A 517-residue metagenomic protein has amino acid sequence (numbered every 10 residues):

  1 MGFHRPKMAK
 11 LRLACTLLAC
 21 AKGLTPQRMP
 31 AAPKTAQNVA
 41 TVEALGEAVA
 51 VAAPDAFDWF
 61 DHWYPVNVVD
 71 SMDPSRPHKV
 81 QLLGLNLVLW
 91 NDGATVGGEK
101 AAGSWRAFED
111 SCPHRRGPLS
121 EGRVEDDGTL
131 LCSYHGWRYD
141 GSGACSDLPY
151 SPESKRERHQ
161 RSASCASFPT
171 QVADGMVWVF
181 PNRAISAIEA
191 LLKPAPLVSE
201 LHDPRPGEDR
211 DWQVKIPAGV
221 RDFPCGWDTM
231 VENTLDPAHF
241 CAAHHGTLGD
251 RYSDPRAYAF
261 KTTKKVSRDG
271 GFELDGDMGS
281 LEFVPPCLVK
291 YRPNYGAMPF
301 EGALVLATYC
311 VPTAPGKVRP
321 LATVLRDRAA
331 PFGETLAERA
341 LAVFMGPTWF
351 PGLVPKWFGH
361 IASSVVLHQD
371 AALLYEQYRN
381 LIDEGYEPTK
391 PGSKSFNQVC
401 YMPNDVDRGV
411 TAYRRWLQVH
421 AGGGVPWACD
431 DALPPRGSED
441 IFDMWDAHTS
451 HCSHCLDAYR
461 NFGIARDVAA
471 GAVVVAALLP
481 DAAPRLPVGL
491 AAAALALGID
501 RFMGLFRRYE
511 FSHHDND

Functional and structural regions predicted by a protein language model:
M1-Q27: N-terminal chloroplast transit peptides
K7, A101-S104, R161-S164, T348-F358: Glycine-rich, flexible loop segments associated with nucleotide phosphate handling
K7-K10, K22, K34, N38 (+1 more regions): Intrinsically disordered, low-complexity polyampholyte segments enriched for Lys and acidic residues
Q37-E47, V51, F57, N67-P206 (+3 more regions): Rieske [2Fe-2S] iron-sulfur-binding domain
D55-F60, F344-M345: Short, positively charged
H62, L85, A166, L304-L306: Short beta-strand or tight-loop elements that sit immediately N-terminal to catalytic metal-binding acidic residues
V96, I185-D517: C-terminal catalytic domain of Rieske-type non-heme iron oxygenases
